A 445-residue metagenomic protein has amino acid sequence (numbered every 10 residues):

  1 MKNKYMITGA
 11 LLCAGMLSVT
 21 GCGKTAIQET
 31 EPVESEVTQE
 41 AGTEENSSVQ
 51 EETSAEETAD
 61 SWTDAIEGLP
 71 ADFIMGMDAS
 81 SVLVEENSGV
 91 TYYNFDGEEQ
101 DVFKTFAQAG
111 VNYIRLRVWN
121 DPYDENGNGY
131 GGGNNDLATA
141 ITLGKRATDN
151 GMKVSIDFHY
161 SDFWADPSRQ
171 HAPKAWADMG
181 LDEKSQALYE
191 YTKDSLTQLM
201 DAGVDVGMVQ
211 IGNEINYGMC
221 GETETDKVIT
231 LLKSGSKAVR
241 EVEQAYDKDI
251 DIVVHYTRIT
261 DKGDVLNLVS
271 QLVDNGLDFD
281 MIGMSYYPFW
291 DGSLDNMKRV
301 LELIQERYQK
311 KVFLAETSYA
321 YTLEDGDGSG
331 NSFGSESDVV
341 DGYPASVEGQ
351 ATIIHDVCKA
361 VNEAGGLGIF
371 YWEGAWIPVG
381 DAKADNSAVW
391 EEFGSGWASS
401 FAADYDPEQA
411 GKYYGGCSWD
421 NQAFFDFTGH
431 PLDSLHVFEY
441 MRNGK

Functional and structural regions predicted by a protein language model:
V19-S35: Sec-dependent signal peptide cleavage junction
E56-T142, R146-T148, W164-A187, G283: N-terminal substrate-binding region of glycoside hydrolase catalytic domains
M77, F106, D157, V209 (+3 more regions): Conserved, mostly hydrophobic/aromatic
A79-V82, W119-D121, H159-F163, I211-N216 (+4 more regions): Active-site beta-loop-alpha junctions enriched in small/polar residues
G89-A107, L188-Q198, K262-L272, A351-V357: Short, acidic/polar
D101-F103, Q244-D251, L266-D338, V347-G349 (+1 more regions): Glycoside hydrolase catalytic-domain groove-lining segments
G129-Y130, N134-T139, A165-V273, L277 (+2 more regions): Active-site cleft segment of glycoside hydrolase catalytic domains centered on the general acid/base Glu
L303-E306, T322-F333, V339, P344-I353 (+2 more regions): Aromatic-rich peripheral "rim/lid" segments of glycoside hydrolase catalytic domains that contact and position glycan
